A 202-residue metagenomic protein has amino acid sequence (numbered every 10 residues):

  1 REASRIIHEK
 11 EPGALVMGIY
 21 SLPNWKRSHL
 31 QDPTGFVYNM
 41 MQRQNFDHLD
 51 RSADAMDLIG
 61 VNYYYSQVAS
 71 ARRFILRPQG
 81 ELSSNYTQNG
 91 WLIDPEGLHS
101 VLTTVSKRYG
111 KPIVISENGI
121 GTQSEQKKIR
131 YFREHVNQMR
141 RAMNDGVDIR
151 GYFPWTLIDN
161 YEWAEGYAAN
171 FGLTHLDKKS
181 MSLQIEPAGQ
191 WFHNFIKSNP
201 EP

Functional and structural regions predicted by a protein language model:
R1-P202: Non-catalytic scaffold segments within catalytic domains of secreted glycoside hydrolases
